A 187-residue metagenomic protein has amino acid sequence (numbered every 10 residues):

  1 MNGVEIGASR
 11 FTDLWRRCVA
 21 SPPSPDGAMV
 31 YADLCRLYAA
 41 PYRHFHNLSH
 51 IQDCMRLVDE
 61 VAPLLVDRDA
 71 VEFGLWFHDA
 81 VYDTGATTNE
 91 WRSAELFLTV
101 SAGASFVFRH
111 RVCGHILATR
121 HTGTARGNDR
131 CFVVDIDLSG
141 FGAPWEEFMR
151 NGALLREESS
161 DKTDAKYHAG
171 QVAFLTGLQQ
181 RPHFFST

Functional and structural regions predicted by a protein language model:
M1-A20, A39-H46, R56-D67, F77 (+2 more regions): Divalent metal-dependent phosphate-bond-processing catalytic cores, especially two-metal-ion Mg2+/Mn2+ enzymes that act
A8-T12, A28-A32, M55, A70 (+4 more regions): An amphipathic alpha-helix signature
P23-S24: N-terminal, Lys/Arg- and Ser/Thr-rich interaction peptides
G27-C35, L48, Q52, E72 (+1 more regions): Short, well-structured alpha-helical segments
L37, S93-A125: Histidine- and acidic-residue-rich, metal-dependent catalytic cores
A40-H50, Y82-E95: Active-site metal-coordination segments of metallo-dependent hydrolases
C54, R68-T84, S93, G114-R120: His-Asp-centered metal-binding catalytic motifs of divalent-metal-dependent phosphohydrolases/nucleases
L65-A70, A86-N89, A104-F108: Short, flexible active-site-proximal loops enriched in glycine and acidic residues
